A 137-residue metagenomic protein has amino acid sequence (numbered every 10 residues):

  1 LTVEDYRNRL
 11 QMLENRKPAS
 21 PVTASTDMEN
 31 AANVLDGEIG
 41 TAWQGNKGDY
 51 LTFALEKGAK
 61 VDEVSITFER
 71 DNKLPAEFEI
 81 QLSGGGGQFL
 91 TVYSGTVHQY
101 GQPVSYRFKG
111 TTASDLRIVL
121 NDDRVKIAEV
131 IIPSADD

Functional and structural regions predicted by a protein language model:
L1-K57, E69-L74, G84, G95-Q102 (+2 more regions): Disordered, acidic Ser/Thr/Pro-rich linker "stalks" and the adjacent N-terminal cap of the next globular domain
T52, S65, S105, R117: Short aromatic/hydrophobic contact patches that present stacked aromatics for nucleic-acid/ligand binding
A59-N72, I118: A short beta-strand element within beta-rich, extracytoplasmic domains of secreted/secretory-pathway proteins
V61, V125-I127: Short, surface-exposed beta-strand/loop "edge" segments at domain boundaries and coil↔beta transitions
F78-I80: Short beta-strand elements bearing conserved aromatic residues within extracellular beta-rich modules
Q88-T91: Tryptophan-centered short beta-strand motifs
T112-L116: Exposed beta-strand face motif in extracellular beta-rich ectodomains
I118-V125: Short beta-strand-plus-loop segments that form exposed binding edges in beta-rich domains
